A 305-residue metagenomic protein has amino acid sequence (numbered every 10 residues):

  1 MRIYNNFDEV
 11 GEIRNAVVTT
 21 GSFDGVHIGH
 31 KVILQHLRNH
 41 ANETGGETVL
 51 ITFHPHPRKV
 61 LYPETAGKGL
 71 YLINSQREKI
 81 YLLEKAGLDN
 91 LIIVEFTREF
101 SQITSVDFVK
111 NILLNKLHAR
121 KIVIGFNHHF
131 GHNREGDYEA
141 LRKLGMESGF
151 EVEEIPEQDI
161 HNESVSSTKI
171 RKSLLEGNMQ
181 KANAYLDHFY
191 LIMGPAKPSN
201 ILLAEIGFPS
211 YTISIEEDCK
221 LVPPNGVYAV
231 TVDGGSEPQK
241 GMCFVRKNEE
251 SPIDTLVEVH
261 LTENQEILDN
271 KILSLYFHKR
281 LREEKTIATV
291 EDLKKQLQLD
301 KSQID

Functional and structural regions predicted by a protein language model:
F7-S75: N-terminal catalytic cores of NTP/NDP-binding nucleotidyl/phosphoryl-transfer enzymes
E9-E12, R98-S101, D159-S164: A short acidic, often aromatic-flanked loop/helix-cap motif at beta-alpha or helix-coil junctions that lines enzyme
H27, L83, I122, A182 (+2 more regions): Residue-level signal for inorganic ion chemistry
K59-F126, F130-S148: N-terminal Rossmann-like or analogous alpha/beta NTP/dinucleotide-binding catalytic cores that position adenine
G145-G241: Glycine-rich, Lys/Arg-enriched anion-binding loops that position phosphate/diphosphate groups for phosphoryl
S199-D305: Phosphate/ribose-recognition catalytic cores of enzymes acting on nucleotide-derived substrates
